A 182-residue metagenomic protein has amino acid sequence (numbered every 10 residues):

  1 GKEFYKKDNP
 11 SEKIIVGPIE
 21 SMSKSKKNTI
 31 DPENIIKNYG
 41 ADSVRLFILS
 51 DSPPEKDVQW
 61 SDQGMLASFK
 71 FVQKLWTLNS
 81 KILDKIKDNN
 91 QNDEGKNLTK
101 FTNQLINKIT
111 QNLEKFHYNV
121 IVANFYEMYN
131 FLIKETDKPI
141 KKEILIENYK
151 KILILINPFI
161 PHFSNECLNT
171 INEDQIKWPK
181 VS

Functional and structural regions predicted by a protein language model:
G1-P54: Alpha-helical recognition segments enriched in aromatics with Gly/Pro capping that present substrate-recognition
P32-S182: Helix-rich, typically C-terminal accessory recognition domains appended to large enzymatic cores
